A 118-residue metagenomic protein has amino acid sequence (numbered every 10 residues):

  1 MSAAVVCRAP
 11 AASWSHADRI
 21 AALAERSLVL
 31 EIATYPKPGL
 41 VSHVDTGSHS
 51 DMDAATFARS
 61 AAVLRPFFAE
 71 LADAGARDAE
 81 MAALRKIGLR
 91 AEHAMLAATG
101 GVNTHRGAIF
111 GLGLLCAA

Functional and structural regions predicted by a protein language model:
S2-A98: Generic N-terminal targeting/processing segments that precede catalytic cores or assembly contacts
A97-A118: Hydrophobic alpha-helical segments and helix pairs
